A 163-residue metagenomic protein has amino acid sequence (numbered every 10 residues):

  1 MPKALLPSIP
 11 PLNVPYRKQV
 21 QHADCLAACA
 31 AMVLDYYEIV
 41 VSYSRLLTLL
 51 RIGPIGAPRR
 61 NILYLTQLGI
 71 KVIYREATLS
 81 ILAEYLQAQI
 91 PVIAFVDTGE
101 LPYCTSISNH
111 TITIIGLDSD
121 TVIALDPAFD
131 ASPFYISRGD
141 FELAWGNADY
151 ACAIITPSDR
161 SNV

Functional and structural regions predicted by a protein language model:
M1-I55, T78-L79, T98, T105 (+2 more regions): Active-site-adjacent structural segments surrounding the nucleophilic cysteine of cysteine proteases and isopeptidases
M1-I9, L50-G56, Q87, T105-S106 (+1 more regions): Noncatalytic regulatory segments and standalone regulatory/sensor domains
L34-I39, T66, I70, G146: Sec-exported extracytoplasmic/periplasmic mature domains
I62-Q89: Helix-adjacent hinge/juxtasegments
P91-V96: A short, Trp-centered hydrophobic/proline-enriched beta-strand micro-motif
D97-G99, F129: Solvent-exposed coil/turn segments that connect beta secondary-structure elements in extracytoplasmic/periplasmic
N109: Short coil/loop residues immediately preceding or within conserved phosphate-binding loops of NTP-utilizing enzyme
